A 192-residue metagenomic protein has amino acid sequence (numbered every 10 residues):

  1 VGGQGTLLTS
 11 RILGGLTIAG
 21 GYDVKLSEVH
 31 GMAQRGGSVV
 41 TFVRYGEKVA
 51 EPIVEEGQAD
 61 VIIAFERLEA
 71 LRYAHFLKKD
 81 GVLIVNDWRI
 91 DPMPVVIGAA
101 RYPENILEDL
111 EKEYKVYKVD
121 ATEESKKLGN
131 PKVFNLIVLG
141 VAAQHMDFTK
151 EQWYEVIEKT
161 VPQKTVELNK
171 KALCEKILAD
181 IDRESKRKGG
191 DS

Functional and structural regions predicted by a protein language model:
V1-S192: Active-site cofactor/cluster-binding pocket
